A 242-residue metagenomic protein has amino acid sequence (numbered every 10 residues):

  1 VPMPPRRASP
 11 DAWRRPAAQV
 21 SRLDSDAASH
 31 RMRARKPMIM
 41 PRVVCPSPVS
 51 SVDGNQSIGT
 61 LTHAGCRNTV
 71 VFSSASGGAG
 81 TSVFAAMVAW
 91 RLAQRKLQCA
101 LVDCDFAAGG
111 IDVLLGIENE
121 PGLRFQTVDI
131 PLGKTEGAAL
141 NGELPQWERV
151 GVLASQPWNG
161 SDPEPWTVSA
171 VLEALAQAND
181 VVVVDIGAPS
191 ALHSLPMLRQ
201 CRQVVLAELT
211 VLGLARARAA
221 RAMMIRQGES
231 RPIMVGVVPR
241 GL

Functional and structural regions predicted by a protein language model:
V1-V70, E118-A138, C201, A215 (+2 more regions): Acidic-aromatic/histidine active-site loop/patch
C66-L115, L175: Walker A/P-loop phosphate-binding motif and the immediately C-terminal alpha-helix
V70, A100-V102, G151-L153, R202-V205 (+1 more regions): Hydrophobic/aromatic beta-strand patches that form the interior of the parallel beta-sheet core in alpha/beta enzyme
G80, F106, T135, P163-A170 (+1 more regions): Charged, alpha-helix-enriched surfaces in structured cytosolic catalytic cores of large nucleotide-utilizing machines
L92-V152: Phosphate-binding loop that captures ATP/GTP phosphates
G109-I111, G160, A191-H193: Conserved protein kinase catalytic core
K134-P189: Cytosolic-facing regulatory segments adjacent to core modules
A170-L242: Conserved catalytic-core segment of NTP-binding enzymes
